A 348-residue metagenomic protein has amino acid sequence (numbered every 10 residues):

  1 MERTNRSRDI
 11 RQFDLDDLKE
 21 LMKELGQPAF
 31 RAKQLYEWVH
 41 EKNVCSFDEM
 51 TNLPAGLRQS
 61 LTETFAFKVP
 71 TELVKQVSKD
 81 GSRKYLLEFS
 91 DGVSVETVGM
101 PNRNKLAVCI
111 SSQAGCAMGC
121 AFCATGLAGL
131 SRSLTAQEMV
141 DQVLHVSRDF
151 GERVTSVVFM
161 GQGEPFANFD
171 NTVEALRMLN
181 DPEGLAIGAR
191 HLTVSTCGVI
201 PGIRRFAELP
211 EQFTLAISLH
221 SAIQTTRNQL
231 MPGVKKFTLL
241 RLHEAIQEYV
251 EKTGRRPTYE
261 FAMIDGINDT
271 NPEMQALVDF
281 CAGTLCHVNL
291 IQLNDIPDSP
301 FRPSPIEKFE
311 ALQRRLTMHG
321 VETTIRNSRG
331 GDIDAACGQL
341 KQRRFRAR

Functional and structural regions predicted by a protein language model:
M1-V95, R103, Q247-R256, F261-R348: Auxiliary Fe-S-binding modules of radical SAM enzymes
Q34, Q113, M139-Q142, Q313: Glutamine-centric residue-chemistry signal
S78, S111-S112, S195, S218: Short linear Ser/Thr-Pro motifs
R83, V95, L106-C109, M118 (+1 more regions): Generic beta-strand structural signal
G99-M100, N171: Residue-level structural signal for beta-strand termini and adjacent loop
P101-E138: Canonical Radical SAM [4Fe-4S] cluster-binding loop centered on the CxxxCxxC motif and its immediate flanking residues
L127-S156: Conserved alpha-helical substructure of the radical SAM core
S147-S156, G161-T324: Conserved AdoMet/S-adenosylmethionine-binding subsite of the radical SAM
